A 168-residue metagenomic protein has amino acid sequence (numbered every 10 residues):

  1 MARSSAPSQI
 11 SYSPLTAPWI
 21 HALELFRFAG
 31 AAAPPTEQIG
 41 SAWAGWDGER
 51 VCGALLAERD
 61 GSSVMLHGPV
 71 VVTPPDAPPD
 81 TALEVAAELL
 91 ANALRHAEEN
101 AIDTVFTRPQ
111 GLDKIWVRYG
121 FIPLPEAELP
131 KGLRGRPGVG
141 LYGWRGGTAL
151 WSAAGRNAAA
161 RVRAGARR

Functional and structural regions predicted by a protein language model:
M1-A22: A short beta-loop-alpha structural element at the N-terminal edge of CoA-dependent acyl/N-acetyltransferase catalytic
M1-A6, D47, F106-R168: Terminal substrate-recognition subdomain of acyl/acetyltransferases
Y12, L66-H67, G146: Hydrophobic residues on conserved beta-strands that form the core of alpha/beta folds
W19-G48: Active-site rim helix/loop that mediates acceptor-substrate recognition in acyltransferases
G40, E99-I102: Short, high-confidence coil segments that cap the C-terminus of an alpha-helix and link into the following beta-strand
A44, E49-R59, S63-V70: Conserved beta-strand in the GNAT
G61-T81, A87: Conserved acetyl-CoA binding element of GNAT-fold acetyltransferases
P78-A97, T107, R118: Conserved acetyl-CoA-binding loop-helix of GNAT-fold acetyltransferases
